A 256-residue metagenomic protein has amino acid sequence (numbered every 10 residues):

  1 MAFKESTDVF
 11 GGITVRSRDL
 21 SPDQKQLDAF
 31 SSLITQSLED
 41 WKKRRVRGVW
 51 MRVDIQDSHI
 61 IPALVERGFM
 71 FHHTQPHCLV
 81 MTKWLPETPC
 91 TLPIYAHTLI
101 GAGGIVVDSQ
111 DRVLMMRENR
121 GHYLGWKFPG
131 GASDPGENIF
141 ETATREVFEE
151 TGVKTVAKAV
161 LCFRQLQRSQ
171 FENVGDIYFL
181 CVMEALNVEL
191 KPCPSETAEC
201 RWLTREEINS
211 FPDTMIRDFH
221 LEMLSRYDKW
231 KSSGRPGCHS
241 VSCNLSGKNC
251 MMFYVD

Functional and structural regions predicted by a protein language model:
A2-F30, R44, G121-W126, P135 (+1 more regions): Nudix hydrolase/Nudix homology domain
F10-G12, P76-V80, G101-G103, D176-L180 (+1 more regions): Short hydrophobic/aromatic beta-strand or adjacent loop that forms the aromatic wall/cage of a ligand/substrate-binding
K42-V53: Conserved GNAT acetyl-CoA-binding A-motif
M51-H59, N119, S133: Conserved beta-strand-loop-alpha-helix junction that forms the acyl-donor binding cleft
I60-G103: Acidic, metal-coordinating catalytic segment for phosphate/diphosphate chemistry, firing primarily on the Nudix
L85-F128, T155, A159-C162: N-terminal strand-loop-strand
D108, L166-L190, R205, E222-K231: Active-site-adjacent beta-strand/loop module that shapes the phosphate/pyrophosphate-binding cleft
K127-V160, C181-V182, E189: The catalytic Nudix box helix
